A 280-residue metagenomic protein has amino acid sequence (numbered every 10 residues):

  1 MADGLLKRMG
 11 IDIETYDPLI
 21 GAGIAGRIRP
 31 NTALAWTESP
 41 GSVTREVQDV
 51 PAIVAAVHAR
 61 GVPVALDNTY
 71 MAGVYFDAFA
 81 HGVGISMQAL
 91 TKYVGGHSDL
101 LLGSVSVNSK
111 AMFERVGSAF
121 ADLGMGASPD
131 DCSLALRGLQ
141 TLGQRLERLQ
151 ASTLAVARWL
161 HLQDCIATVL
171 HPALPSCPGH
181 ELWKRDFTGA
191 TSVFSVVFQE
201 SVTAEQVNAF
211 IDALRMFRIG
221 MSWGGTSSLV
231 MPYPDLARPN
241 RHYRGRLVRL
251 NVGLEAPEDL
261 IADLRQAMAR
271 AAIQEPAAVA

Functional and structural regions predicted by a protein language model:
M1, Q48, E205, A262-D263: Generic recognition of short, well-ordered alpha-helical segments
M1-Q163, L170: Conserved PLP-enzyme active-site core in the AAT-like
D3-G4, M9-E14, P30, A213 (+1 more regions): PLP-dependent enzyme catalytic core of the Aspartate aminotransferase-like
G96-H97, P129-D131, D186-G189, R241-R244: Short, flexible turn/loop "capping" segments at secondary-structure junctions
V116, Q206-F210, L260-L264: Hydrophobic side chains in well-ordered alpha-helices
A135-Q144, T191-E200, V248-G253: Short, well-ordered beta-strand elements within core beta-sheets of diverse protein domains
L154-R215, I219-G224, P234-H242, A278-V279: Conserved small-domain helix->loop->beta segment predominantly found in fold-type I
